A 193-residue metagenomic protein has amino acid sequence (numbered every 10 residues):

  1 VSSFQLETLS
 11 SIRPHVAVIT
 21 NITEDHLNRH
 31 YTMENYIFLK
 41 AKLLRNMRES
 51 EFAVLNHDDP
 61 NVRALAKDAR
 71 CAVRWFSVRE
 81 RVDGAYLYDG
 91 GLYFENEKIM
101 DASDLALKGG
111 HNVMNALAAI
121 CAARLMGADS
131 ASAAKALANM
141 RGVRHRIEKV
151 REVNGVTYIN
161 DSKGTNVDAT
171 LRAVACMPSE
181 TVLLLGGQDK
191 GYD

Functional and structural regions predicted by a protein language model:
V1-F76, Y86-Y88, M100-L107: Flexible active-site lid/hinge loop adjacent to a nucleotide/diphosphate and Mg2+-phosphate binding pocket
V1-S2, N21-I22, N56-D58, F76-R79 (+6 more regions): Fold-independent oxyanion-binding glycine-rich loops and adjacent beta-strand/coil segments at enzyme active sites
Q5, E80, N154: Residue-level detector of flexible, active-site-proximal loop/helix-junction positions within diverse enzyme catalytic
N21, N28, N35, N46 (+8 more regions): Detector for Asparagine
D59-A64, R81-D83, K190-D193: Short, charged/polar "capping" segments at the starts of alpha-helices and the immediately preceding loops
R70-Y88, A134-A138, E148: Beta-strand->loop->alpha-helix junctions that form or flank phosphate-binding loops in nucleotide-handling enzymes
G90-Y93: Hydrophobic residues embedded in beta-strands of well-ordered beta-sheets
M100-D193: Nucleotide phosphate-binding/pyrophosphate-handling subdomain across enzymes that bind or process nucleotide phosphates
